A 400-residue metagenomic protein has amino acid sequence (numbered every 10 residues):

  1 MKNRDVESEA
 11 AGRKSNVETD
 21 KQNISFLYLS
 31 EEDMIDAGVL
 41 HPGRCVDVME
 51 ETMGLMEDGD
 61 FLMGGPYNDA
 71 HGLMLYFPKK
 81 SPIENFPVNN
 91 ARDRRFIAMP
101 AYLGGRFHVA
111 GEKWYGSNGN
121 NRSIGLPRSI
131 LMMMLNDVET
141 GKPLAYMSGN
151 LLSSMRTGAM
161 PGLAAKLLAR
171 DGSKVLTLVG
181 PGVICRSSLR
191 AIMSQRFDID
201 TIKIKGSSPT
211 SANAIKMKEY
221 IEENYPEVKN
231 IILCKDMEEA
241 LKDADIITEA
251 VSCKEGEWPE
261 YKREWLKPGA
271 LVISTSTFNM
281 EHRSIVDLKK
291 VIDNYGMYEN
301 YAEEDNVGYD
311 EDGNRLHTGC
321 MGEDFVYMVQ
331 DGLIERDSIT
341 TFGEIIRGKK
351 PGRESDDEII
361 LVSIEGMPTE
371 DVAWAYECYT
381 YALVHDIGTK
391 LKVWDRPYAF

Functional and structural regions predicted by a protein language model:
K2-R156, M160-G162, A169-G172, T369-V372 (+3 more regions): N-terminal ligand-binding/catalytic initiation module
D33-V39, R283-F400: Adenosine-phosphate binding glycine-rich loop
Y146, L176-L178, K203, I359-E365: Short glycine-rich or small-residue beta-strand-to-loop segments that form or flank ligand, phosphate, metal/Fe-S
G149-S153, I273-M280, I364-E370: Glycine-rich phosphate/pyrophosphate-binding beta-alpha loops
P161, G172-R196, G206-P209: Glycine-rich adenosine-cofactor-binding loop
V175, D198-T201, K289: Residues at the starts of beta-strands that form the adenosine-phosphate
F197-E222: NAD(P)-binding Rossmann-fold cofactor-contacting core
E223-Y327: Rossmann-like adenosine-cofactor binding region
